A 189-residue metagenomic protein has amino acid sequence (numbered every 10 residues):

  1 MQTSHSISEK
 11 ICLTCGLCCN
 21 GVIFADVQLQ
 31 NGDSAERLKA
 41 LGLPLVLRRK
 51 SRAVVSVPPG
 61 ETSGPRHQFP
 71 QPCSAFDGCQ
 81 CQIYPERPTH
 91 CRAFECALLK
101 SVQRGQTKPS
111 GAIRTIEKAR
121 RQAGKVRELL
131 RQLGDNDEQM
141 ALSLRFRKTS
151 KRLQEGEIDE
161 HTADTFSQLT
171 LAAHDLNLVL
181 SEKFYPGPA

Functional and structural regions predicted by a protein language model:
M1-A189: Hydrophobic scaffolds flanking metal-cofactor catalytic centers in soluble metalloenzymes
